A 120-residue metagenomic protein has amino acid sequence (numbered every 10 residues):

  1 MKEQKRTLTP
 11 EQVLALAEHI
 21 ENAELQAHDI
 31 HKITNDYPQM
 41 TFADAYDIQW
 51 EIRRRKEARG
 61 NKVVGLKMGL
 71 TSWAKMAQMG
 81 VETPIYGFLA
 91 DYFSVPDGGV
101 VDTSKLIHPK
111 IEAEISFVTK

Functional and structural regions predicted by a protein language model:
E3-K120: Active-site microenvironments in enzyme catalytic cores
